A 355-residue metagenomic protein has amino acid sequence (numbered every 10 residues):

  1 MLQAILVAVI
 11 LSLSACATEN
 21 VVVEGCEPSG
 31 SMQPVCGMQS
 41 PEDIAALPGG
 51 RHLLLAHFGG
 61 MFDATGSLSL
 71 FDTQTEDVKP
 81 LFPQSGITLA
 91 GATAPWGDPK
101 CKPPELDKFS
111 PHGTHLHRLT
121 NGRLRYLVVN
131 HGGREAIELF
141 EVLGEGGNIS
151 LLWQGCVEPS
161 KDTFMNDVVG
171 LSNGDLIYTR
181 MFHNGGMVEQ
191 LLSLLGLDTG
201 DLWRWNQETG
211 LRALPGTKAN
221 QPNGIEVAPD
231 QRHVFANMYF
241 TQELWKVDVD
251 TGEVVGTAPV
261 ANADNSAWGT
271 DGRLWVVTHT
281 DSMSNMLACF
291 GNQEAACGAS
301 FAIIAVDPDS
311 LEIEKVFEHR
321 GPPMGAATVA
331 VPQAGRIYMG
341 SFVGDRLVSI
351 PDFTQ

Functional and structural regions predicted by a protein language model:
T18-S40, A94-P99, I313-H319: A short helix->beta-strand "capping" segment at the edge of beta-propeller domains
Q33-L68, G325-A326: Beta-strand-rich domains and repeat architectures in extracellular enzymes and scaffolds, especially beta-propellers
P34-M38, F82-Q84, P103-L106, C156-K161 (+3 more regions): Surface loop/turn motifs at the tips and blade-to-blade linkers of beta-strand repeat domains
L47-G50, R118-G122, L171-N173, P229-D230 (+2 more regions): Residue-level detector of Asp-centered blade-edge/turn motifs that repeat once per structural unit in beta-propeller
L55-G66, V128-V129, Y178-L197, V277-G298 (+1 more regions): Short, conserved, GDST-rich strand-edge loop motifs in beta-rich repeat architectures
G66-T120: Blade-loop segments of beta-propeller domains
D72-E76, V142-G146, W205-T209, D248-G252 (+2 more regions): Short loop/turn segments that connect beta-strands within beta-propeller blades
V260-K315: Loop/turn-rich, solvent-exposed surfaces of beta-rich toroidal or solenoidal domains
